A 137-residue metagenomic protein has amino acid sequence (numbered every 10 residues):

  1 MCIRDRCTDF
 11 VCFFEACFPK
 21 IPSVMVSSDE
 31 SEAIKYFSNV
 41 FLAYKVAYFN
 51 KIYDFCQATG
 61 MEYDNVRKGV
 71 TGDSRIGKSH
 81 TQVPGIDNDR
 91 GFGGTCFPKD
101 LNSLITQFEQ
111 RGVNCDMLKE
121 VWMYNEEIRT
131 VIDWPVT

Functional and structural regions predicted by a protein language model:
R4-S79, Q107-N114, E120, Y124: Internal alpha-helical scaffold of NAD(P)-dependent oxidoreductase catalytic cores
P19-P22, P84, P98, P135: Proline-rich intrinsically disordered, low-complexity coils
N39-A43, S74-I76, P84-P98: Glycine-rich phosphate/pyrophosphate-binding beta-alpha loops
D73-D89, N125-V136: Short amphipathic alpha-helical segments at helix boundaries and their inter-helical linkers
C96, D100-T137: C-terminal active-site/capping subdomain that shapes the small-molecule cofactor and substrate pocket of enzyme
